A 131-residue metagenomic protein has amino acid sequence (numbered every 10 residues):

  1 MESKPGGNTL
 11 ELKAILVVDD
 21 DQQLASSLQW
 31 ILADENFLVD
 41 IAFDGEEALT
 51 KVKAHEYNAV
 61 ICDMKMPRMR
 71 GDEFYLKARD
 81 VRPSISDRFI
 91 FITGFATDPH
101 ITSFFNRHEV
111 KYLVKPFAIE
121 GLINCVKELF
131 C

Functional and structural regions predicted by a protein language model:
M1-A14, E120-C131: Non-catalytic signal-transmission and effector/linker regions of two-component phosphorelay proteins
K13, F43-E47, R70-L76: Acidic catalytic/metal-coordinating carboxylates
S26-D34: Charged docking surfaces used in two-component/phosphorelay signaling
I41-A59, D80: Acidic, metal-coordinating helix/loop segments flanking the phosphotransfer/catalytic sites of two-component signaling
D63: Active-site residues of response regulator receiver
M66: Receiver (REC) domain active-site loop signature in two-component systems and cognate sites in sensor histidine kinases
E73, A96-L113, E120, N124: Alpha4 helix (beta4-alpha4-beta5 surface) of REC/receiver domains from two-component response regulators
